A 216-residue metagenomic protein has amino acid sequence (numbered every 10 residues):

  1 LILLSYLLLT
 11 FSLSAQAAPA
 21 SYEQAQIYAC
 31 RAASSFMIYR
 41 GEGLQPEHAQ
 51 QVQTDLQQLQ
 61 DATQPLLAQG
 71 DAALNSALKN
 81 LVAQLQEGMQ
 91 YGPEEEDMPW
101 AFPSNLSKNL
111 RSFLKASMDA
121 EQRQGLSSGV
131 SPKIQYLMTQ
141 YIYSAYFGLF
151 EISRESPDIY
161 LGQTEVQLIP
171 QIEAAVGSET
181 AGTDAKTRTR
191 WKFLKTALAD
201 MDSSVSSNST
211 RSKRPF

Functional and structural regions predicted by a protein language model:
L1-L7: Sec-dependent signal peptide recognition, specifically the positively charged N-region followed immediately by
T10-S14: N-terminal signal peptide c-region/cleavage motif recognized by signal peptidases
A15-P19: Boundary at the C-terminal end of the N-terminal hydrophobic targeting segment
A20-P46, G125-R154, T210-F216: N-terminal extracytoplasmic segments of bacterial inner-membrane proteins
Y28-S35, D55-A62, N109, L137-Q140 (+1 more regions): Amphipathic, well-ordered alpha-helical segments in soluble domains
M37-H48, A68-D71, Q90-E94, M118 (+4 more regions): Short, flexible helix-adjacent loops and helix caps
A49-L114, Q171-P215: Heptad-repeat alpha-helical coiled-coil/4-helix-bundle sensor or tether segments in soluble regions
M98-W191: Extended amphipathic alpha-helical interaction segments
